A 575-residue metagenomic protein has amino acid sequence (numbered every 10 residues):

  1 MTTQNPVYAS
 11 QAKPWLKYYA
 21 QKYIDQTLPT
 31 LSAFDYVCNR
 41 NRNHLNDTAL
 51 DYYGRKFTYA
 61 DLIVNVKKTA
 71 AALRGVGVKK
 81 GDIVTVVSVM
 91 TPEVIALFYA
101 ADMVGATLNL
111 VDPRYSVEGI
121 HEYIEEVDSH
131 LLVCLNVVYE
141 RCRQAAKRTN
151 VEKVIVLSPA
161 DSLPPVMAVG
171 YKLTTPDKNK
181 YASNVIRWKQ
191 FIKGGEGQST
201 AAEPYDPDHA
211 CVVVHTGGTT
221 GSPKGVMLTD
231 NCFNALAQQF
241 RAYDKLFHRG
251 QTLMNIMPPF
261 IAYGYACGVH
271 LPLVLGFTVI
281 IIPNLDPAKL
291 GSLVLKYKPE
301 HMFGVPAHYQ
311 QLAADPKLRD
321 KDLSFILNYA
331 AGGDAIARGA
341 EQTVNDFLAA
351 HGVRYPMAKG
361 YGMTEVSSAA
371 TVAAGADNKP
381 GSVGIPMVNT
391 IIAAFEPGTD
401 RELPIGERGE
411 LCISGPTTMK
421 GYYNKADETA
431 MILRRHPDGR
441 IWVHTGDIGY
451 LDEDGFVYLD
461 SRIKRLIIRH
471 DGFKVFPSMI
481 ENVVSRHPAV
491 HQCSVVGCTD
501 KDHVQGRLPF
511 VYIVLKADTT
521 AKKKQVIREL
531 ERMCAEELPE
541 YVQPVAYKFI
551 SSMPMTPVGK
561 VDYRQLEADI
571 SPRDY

Functional and structural regions predicted by a protein language model:
Y52-F57, T69-Y115, V127, N136 (+2 more regions): Conserved AMP-binding/adenylate-forming
T58-A60, A202, C211-A235, A373: Conserved AMP-binding A3 loop
I63-K68, K193-Q198, P207, V226-L246 (+2 more regions): Conserved structural elements of the adenylate-forming
Y115, L132-C134, M302, G415 (+4 more regions): AMP-binding/adenylate-forming catalytic core of the ANL superfamily
L157, E536-V561: AMP-binding/adenylate-forming catalytic domain of the ANL superfamily
K178-H215, S222, K245-T252: Conserved pre-ATP/AMP-binding loop-to-beta segment of ANL
N234-T252, F260-F303, A307, Q311 (+1 more regions): Conserved AMP-binding/adenylation subdomain of ANL enzymes
E300-G304, A313-P380, I391: Gly/Ser/Thr-rich phosphate-binding loop
